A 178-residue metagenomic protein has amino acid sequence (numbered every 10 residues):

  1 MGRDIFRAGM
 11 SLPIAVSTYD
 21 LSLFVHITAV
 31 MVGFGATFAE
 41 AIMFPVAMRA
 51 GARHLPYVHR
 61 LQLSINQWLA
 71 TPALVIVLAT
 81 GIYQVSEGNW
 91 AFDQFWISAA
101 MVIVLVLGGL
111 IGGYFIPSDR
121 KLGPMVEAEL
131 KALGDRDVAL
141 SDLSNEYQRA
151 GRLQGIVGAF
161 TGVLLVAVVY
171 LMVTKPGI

Functional and structural regions predicted by a protein language model:
D4-I178: Polytopic transmembrane helical bundles with strong interfacial aromatic enrichment
